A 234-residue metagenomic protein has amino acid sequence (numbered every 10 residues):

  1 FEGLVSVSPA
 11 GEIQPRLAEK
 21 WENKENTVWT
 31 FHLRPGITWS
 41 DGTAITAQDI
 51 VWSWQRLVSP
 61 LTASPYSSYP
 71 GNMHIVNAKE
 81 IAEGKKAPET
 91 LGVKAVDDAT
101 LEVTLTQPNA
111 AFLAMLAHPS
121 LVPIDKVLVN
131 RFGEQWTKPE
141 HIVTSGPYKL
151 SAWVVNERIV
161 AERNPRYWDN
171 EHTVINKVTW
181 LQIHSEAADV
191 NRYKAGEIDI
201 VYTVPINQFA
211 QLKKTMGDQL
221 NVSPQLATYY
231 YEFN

Functional and structural regions predicted by a protein language model:
F1-E25, H32, Q55, H141-T144: N-terminal lobe/hinge region of extracytoplasmic solute-binding protein
L4, K20-W21, G42, V103 (+5 more regions): Residue-level signal for nonpolar/aromatic packing positions in well-ordered secondary structure
E12, A78-K79, G84-L91, D98-A99 (+2 more regions): Gly/Pro-rich hinge or "lid" segments in bacterial periplasmic/extracellular proteins
E12, R16, V28, H32 (+10 more regions): Extracytoplasmic/secreted proteins, especially bacterial periplasmic and envelope-associated proteins
Q14-A18, T43, P65-Y66, A110-V122 (+1 more regions): A structural "hinge/loop" feature
E19-Y69, E102, R192: Aromatic- and charge-enriched surface segment that lines or borders ligand/interaction sites
T46-S53, D98-T104, G146-P147, V174-K177 (+2 more regions): Alpha-helical secondary-structure segments
S151-E162, T179-N234: Extracellular/periplasmic solute-recognition and catalytic clefts
